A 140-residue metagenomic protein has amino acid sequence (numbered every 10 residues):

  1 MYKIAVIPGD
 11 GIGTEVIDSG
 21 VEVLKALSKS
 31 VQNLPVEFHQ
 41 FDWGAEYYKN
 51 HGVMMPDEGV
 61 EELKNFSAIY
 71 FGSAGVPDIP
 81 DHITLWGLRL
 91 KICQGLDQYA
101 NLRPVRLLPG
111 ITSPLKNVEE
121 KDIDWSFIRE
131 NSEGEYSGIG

Functional and structural regions predicted by a protein language model:
M1-G11, Q32-P35, D42-G140: Anion-binding alpha/beta catalytic cores of soluble intermediary-metabolism enzymes, centered on
A5-E22, L27-V31: Glycine-rich phosphate/diphosphate-binding loop of Rossmann-like nucleotide-binding domains
